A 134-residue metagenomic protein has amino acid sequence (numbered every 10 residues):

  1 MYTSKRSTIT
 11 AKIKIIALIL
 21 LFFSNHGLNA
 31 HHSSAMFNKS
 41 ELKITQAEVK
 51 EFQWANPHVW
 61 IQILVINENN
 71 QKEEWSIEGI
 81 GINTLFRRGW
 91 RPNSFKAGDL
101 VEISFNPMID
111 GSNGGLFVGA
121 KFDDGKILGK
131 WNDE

Functional and structural regions predicted by a protein language model:
M1-A11: N-terminal secretory signal peptides that target proteins for export/translocation
K12-H26: Bacterial N-terminal signal peptides
N29-K43: Short boundary/loop segments of OB/S1/cold-shock single-stranded nucleic-acid-binding domains
A47-V49: Conserved hydrophobic positions within beta-strands
A55-V65: Short aromatic-glycine-enriched beta-strand elements
G79-R87: Short, structured beta-strand/loop micro-motifs enriched in basic residues and often containing a Trp
R87-E102: Short nucleic-acid-contacting surface segments enriched for D/E, G, S/T with interspersed K/R
M108-W131: OB-fold/S1-family single-stranded nucleic acid-binding modules
